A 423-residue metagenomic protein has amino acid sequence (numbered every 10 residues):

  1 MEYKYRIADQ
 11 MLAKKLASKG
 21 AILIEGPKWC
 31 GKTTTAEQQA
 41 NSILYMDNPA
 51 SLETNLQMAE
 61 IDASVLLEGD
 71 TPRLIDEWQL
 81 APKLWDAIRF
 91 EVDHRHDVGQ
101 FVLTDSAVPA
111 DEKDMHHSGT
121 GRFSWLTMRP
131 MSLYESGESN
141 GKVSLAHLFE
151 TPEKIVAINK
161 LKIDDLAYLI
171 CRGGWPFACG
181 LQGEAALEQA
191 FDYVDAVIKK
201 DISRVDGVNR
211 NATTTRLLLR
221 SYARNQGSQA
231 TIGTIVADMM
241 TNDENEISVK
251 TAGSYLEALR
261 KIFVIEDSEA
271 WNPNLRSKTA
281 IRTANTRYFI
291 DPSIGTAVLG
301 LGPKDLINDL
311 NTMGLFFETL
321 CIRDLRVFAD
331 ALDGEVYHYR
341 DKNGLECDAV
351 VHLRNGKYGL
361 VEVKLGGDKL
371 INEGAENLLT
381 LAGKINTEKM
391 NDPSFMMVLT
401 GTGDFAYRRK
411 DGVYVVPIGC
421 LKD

Functional and structural regions predicted by a protein language model:
M1-A13: N-terminal pre-Walker A segment at the start of P-loop NTPase domains
I24: Hydrophobic anchor at the beta1->P-loop junction of P-loop NTPases
K32-T33: Conserved lysine of the Walker
L44-P72: Short glycine-rich substrate-engagement loop in P-loop NTPases that contacts/grips substrate
W85-P109, H117: Conserved catalytic/switch belt of AAA+ P-loop NTPases
K113-S228: Interdomain motor-coupling "hinge/lid" segment immediately C-terminal to the ATP-binding subdomain of NTP-driven enzymes
G183-K357: Accessory nucleic acid-recognition modules appended to NTPase machines
G401-D423: Domain-level recognition of nuclease-like catalytic cores that cleave nucleotide substrates
